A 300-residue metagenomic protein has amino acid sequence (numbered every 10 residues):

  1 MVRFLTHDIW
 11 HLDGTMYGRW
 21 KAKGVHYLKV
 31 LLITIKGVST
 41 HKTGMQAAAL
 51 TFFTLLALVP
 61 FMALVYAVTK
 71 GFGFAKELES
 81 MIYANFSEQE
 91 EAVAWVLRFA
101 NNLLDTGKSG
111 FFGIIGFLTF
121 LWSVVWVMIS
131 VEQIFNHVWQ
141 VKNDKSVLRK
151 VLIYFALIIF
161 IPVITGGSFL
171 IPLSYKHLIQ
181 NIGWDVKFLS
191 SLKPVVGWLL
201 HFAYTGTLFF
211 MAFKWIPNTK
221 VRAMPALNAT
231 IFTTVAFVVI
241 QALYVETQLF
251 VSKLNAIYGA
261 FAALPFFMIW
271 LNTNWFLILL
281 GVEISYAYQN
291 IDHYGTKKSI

Functional and structural regions predicted by a protein language model:
V2-I300: Membrane-embedded alpha-helices and immediately adjacent juxtamembrane helical segments in alpha-helical membrane
